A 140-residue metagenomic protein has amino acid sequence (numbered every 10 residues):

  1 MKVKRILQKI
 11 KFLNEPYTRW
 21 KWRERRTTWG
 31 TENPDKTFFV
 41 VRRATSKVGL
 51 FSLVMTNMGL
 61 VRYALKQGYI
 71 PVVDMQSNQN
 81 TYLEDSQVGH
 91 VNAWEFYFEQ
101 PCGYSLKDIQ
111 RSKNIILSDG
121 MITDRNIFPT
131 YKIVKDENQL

Functional and structural regions predicted by a protein language model:
M1-F12: Short hydrophobic helices that act as membrane-entry/anchoring signals
F12-L140: Secretory-pathway glycan-assembly enzymes, especially type II membrane glycosyltransferases that use nucleotide-sugar
